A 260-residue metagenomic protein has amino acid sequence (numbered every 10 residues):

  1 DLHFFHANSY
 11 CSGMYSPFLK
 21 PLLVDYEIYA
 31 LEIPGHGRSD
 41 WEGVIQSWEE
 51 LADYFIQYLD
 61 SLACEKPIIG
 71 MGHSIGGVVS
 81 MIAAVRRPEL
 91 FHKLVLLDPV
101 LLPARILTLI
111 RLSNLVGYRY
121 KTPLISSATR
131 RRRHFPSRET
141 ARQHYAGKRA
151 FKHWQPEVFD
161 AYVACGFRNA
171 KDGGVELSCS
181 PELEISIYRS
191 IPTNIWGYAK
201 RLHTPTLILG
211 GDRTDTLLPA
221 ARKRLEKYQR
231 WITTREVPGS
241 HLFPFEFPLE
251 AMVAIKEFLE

Functional and structural regions predicted by a protein language model:
D1-W41: Conserved HGGG/HGGXW glycine-rich cap/lid loop of the alpha/beta-hydrolase fold
H3-A7, H73, G210: The conserved beta1-alpha1 loop
Y29-M71, I110-S113, V253: Active-site loop/oxyanion-hole signature of alpha/beta-hydrolase fold enzymes
P67-L109: Conserved hydrolase catalytic core segment
H92-H134: Flexible "cap/lid" loop of the alpha/beta hydrolase fold
T129-R189: Conserved alpha/beta-hydrolase catalytic His-Asp/Glu region
E157, F167-K227: Conserved serine/cysteine hydrolase catalytic core
G239-P248: Catalytic histidine-centered segment of alpha/beta-hydrolase-like enzymes
